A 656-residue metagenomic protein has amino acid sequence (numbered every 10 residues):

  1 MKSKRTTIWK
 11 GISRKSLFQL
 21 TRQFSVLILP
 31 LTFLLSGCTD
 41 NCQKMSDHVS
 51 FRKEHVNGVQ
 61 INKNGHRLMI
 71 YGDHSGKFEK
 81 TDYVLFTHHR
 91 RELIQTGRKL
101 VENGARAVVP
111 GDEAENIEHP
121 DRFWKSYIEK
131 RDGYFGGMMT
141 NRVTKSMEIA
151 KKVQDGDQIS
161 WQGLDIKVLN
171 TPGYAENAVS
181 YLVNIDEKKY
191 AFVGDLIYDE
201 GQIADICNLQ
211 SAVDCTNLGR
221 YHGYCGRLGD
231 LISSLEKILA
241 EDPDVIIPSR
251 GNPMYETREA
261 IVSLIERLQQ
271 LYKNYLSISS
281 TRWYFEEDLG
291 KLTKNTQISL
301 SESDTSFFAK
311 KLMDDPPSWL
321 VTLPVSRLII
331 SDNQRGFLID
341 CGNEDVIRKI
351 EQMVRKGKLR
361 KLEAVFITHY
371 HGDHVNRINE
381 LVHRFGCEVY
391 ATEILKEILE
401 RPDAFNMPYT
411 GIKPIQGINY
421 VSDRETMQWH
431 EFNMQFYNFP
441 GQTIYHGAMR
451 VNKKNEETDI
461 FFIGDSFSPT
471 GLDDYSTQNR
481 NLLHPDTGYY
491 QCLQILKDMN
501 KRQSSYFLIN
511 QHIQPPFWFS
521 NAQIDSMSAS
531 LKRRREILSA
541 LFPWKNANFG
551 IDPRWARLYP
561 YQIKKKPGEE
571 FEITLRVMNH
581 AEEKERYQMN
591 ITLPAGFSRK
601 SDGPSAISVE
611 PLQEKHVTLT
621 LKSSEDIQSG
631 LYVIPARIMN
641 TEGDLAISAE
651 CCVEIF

Functional and structural regions predicted by a protein language model:
D40-F78, S180-G194, Y198-D199, S306-K356 (+1 more regions): Conserved beta-strand hairpin/beta-sheet module of binuclear metal-dependent hydrolase folds, prominently
V49-F51, D73-Q158, D345-R348, M353-Q428: Active-site HxH/HxHxD metal-binding segment of metal-dependent hydrolases
R67, Q158, D165-E259, S263 (+5 more regions): Metallo-beta-lactamase
I537-K565: Low-complexity, acidic Ser/Thr/Pro/Gly-rich terminal tails and inter-domain linkers that flank the onset of structured
V577-A581: Asparagine-centered strand-capping/turn motif at beta-strand->loop junctions
E583-G596: Short acidic, flexible loop segments centered on an aromatic residue
F597-S623: Intrinsically disordered, low-complexity Pro/Gly/Ser/Thr-rich segments with frequent PxxP/GP/PP motifs and embedded
D626-F656: Terminal connector regions
